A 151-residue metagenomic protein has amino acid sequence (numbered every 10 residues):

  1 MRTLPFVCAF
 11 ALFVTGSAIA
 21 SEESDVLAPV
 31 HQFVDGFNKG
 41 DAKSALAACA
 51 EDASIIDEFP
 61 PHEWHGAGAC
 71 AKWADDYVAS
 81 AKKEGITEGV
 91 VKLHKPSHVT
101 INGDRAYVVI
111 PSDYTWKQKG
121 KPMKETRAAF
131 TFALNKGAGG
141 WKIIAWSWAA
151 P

Functional and structural regions predicted by a protein language model:
R2-C8: Sec-dependent signal peptide recognition, specifically the positively charged N-region followed immediately by
L4, T15-A48: Short, low-complexity N-terminal intrinsically disordered segments enriched in polar/charged residues
S24, A42-H98: A solvent-exposed, acidic/Ser-Thr-rich amphipathic alpha-helical stretch
H31-D35, I56-E63, G120: Second-shell loop/turn segments in exported
V91, G103-Y114: A short hydrophobic beta-strand element
H94-V99, S112-Y114, A129-N135: Hydrophobic/aromatic beta-strand elements that line small-molecule binding cavities or substrate pockets in beta-rich
T115-K124: Short, cysteine-centered beta-strand-loop-beta hairpins and adjacent loop/turn segments enriched in charged/polar
E125-P151: Short beta-strand edge/turn micro-motifs at domain boundaries
